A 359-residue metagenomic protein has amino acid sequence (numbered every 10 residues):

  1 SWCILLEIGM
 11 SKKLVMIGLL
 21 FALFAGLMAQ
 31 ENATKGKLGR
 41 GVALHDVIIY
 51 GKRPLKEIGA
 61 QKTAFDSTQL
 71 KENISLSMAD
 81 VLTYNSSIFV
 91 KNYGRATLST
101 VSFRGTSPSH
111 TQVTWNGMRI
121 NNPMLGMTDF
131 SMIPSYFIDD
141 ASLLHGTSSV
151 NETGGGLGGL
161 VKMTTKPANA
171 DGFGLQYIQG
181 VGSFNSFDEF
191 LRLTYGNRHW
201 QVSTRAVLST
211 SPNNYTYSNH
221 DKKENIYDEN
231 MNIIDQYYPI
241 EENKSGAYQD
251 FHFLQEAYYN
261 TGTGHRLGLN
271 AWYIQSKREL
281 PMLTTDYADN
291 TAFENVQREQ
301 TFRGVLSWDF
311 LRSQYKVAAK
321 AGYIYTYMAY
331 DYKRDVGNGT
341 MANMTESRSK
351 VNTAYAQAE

Functional and structural regions predicted by a protein language model:
E31, Y215, K244-D250, G264-V317 (+1 more regions): Flexible loop and strand-edge segments within Gram-negative outer membrane beta-barrel domains
L44-N73, T100, P108, A141: N-terminal periplasmic "start-of-domain" segments of outer-membrane beta-barrel proteins
H45, S99, L157-G159, F173-L175 (+4 more regions): Hydrophobic, lipid-facing positions within transmembrane beta-strands of outer-membrane proteins
A79-N122: Extracytoplasmic beta-strand/coil segments of soluble accessory domains associated with Gram-negative outer-membrane
P108, A168-A170, N197-W200, N260-G264 (+1 more regions): Outer-membrane beta-barrel channels and translocator barrels
M118-G146: Short acidic/polar hinge/loop motifs at secondary-structure boundaries that mediate gating or recognition
M124, F137-D139, V150-M163, P167-E224 (+1 more regions): Outer-membrane beta-barrel translocator/receptor signature
N185-T210, K222-K277, Q300-F302, L306: Transmembrane beta-barrel wall of Gram-negative outer-membrane proteins
